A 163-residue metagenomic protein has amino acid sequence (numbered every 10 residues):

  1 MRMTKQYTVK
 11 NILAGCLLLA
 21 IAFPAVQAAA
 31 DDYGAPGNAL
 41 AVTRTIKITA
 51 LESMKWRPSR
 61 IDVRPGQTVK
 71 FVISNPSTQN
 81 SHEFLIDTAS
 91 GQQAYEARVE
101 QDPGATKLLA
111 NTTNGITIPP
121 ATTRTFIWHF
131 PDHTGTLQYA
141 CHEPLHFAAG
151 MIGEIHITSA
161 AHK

Functional and structural regions predicted by a protein language model:
M3-G15: Bacterial N-terminal signal peptides that target proteins for export
I12-P24: Bacterial N-terminal signal peptides
Q27-T49, G91-K107, H146-K163: Extracytoplasmic/periplasmic copper-protein system
A39-T68: N-terminal edge beta-strand
M54, V69, S77-Q79, S90 (+3 more regions): Residues that cap or initiate secondary-structure elements
S59-L85, R124-H133, L137-Q138, I157: Beta-strand cores of secreted/periplasmic/IMS beta-sandwich domains, seen most often in copper-related folds
V72, P76-N114: Mid-chain, structured segments of secreted extracytoplasmic proteins
L109-K163: Extracellular/periplasmic metallocenter environments
